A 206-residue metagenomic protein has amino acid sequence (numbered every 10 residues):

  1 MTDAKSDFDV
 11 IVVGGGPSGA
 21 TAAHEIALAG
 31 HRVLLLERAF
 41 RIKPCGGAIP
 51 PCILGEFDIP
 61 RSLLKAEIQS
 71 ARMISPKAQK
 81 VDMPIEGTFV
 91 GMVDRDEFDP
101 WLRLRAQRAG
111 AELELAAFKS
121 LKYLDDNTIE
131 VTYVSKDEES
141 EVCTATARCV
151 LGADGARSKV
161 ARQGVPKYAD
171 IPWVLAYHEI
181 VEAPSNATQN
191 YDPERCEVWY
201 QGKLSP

Functional and structural regions predicted by a protein language model:
T2-G16: Beta1/beta-strand and adjacent pyrophosphate-binding region of the FAD-binding site in flavoprotein oxidoreductases
K5, Q79-D82, E139-T144: Short, mixed charged/polar active-site loops that provide acid/base catalysis or chelate metal/phosphate cofactors
I11-G15, H24-C45: Glycine-rich FAD pyrophosphate-binding loop
G15, E25-L28, R105-P206: Predominantly flavin-linked oxidoreductase catalytic cores and closely associated redox partners
G19-A20: N-terminal Rossmann-fold NAD(P) dinucleotide-binding loop
R41, V90, G152: Glycine-/small-residue-rich active-site loops that bind phosphorylated ligands and cofactors
C45-P51: N-terminal beta-loop-helix "entrance" segment that forms/cooperates in small-molecule cofactor or anionic ligand
C52-R103, L115-A116, K122-Y123: A conserved beta-strand/loop capping segment in the N-terminal third of enzymes that catalyze redox or closely related
